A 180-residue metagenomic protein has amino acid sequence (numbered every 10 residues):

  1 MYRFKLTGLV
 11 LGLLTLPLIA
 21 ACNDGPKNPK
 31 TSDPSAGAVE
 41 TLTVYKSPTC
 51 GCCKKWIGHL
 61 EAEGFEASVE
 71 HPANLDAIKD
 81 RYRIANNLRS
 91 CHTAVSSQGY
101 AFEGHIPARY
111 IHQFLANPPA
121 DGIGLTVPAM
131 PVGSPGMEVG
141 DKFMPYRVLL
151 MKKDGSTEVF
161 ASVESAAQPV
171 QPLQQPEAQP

Functional and structural regions predicted by a protein language model:
M1-V10: Bacterial N-terminal signal peptides that target proteins for export
C22-G25: Bacterial signal peptide processing site
K27-A38, V170-P180: Low-complexity, Pro/Thr/Ser/Glu-rich flexible segments characteristic of extracytoplasmic/periplasmic regions
S35-E63, S96: Local sequence-structure signature of Cys/Sec-based thiol-disulfide redox active-site neighborhoods
T49, W56, H71-N74, P107-I111: Stable alpha-helical elements in mature extracytoplasmic
I57-A77: Conserved helix-turn-beta segment immediately C-terminal to the redox Cys motif in thioredoxin-like folds
R81, N87-L173, Q179-P180: Thiol/selenol-based redox catalytic cores and closely related redox-interacting motifs
